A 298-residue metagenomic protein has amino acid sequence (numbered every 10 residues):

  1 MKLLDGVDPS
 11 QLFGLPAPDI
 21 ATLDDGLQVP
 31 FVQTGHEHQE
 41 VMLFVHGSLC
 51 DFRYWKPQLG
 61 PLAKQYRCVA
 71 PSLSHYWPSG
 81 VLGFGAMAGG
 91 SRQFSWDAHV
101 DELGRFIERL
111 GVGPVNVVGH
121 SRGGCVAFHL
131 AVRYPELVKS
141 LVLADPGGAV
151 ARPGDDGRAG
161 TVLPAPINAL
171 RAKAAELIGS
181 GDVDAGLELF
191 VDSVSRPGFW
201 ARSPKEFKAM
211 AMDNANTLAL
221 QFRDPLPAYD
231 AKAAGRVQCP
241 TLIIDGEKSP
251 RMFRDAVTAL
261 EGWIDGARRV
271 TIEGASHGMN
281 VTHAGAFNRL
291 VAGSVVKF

Functional and structural regions predicted by a protein language model:
L23-G89, F106: Conserved HGGG/HGGXW glycine-rich cap/lid loop of the alpha/beta-hydrolase fold
G60, A231-G278: Conserved loop-alpha-helix segment in the C-terminal half of the alpha/beta-hydrolase fold that carries the catalytic
S72, N116, K139-V142: Residue in the alpha/beta-hydrolase core beta-strand immediately N-terminal to the catalytic nucleophile
D97-V115: Conserved acidic catalytic loop of the alpha/beta-hydrolase fold
G119, G123, A127: Gly/Ala-rich beta-loop-alpha elbow adjacent to hydrolase catalytic centers
F128, V132-R133, L137-I178: Flexible "cap/lid" loop of the alpha/beta hydrolase fold
I178-L220: Conserved alpha/beta-hydrolase catalytic His-Asp/Glu region
D265-F298: Catalytic active-site module of serine/aspartate enzymes centered on a nucleophile-bearing elbow/loop
